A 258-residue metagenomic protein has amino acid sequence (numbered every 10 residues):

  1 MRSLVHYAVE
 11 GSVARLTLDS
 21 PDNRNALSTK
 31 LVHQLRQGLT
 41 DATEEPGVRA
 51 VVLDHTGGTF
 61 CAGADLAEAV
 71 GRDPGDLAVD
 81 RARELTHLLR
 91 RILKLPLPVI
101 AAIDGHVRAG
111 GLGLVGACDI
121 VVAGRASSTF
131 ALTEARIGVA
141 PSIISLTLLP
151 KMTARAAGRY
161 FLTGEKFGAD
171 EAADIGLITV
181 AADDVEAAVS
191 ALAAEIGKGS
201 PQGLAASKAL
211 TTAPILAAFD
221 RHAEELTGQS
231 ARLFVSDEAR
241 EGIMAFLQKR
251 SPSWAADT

Functional and structural regions predicted by a protein language model:
M1-R2, A245-T258: Terminal low-complexity tails and localization/encapsulation signals of metabolic enzymes
M1-T56, R90: Conserved CoA-thioester-binding segment of acyl-CoA-metabolizing enzymes
L4, H55-R90, V107, A218: Glycine- (often His-adjacent) and acidic-residue-rich active-site loop that binds/positions the CoA thioester
L16, S20, L35, L53 (+6 more regions): Terminal peptide-recognition signature
P21, V122-G124, S128, I178-E224 (+3 more regions): C-terminal long alpha-helix characteristic of the crotonase
D54, A102-I103: Structural motif
L88, I92, R108-F161, D174-I175 (+1 more regions): CoA-thioester-processing core
G164-E171: Acidic, divalent-metal-coordinating active-site segment for phosphoryl/phosphodiester hydrolysis, typified by short
